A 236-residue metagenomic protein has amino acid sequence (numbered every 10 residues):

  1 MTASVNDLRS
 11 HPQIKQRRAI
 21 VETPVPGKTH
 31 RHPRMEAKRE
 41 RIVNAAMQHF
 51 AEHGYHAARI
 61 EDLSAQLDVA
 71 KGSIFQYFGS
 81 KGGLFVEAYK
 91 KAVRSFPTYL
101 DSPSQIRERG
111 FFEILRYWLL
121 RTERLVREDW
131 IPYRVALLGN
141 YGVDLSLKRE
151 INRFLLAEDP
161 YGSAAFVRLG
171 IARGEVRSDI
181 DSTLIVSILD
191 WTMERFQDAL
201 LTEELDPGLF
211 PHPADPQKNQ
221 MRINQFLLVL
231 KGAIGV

Functional and structural regions predicted by a protein language model:
M1-P26, R121-R124, A157-R173, I188-V236: C-terminal peripheral helix-coil segments that are non-catalytic and often amphipathic
R31, H56-A57, V176, I180: Short, charged helix-capping/linker segments at alpha-helix termini
M35, Y89, V93, L115 (+3 more regions): Amphipathic, non-transmembrane alpha-helical scaffold segments
K38-M47, L63, A88-A92, F96 (+1 more regions): Generic hydrophobic, amphipathic alpha-helix propensity
R41, H49-G83, E87: Helix-turn-helix
E52-H56, R107, D129, R173: Short coil/turn segments at alpha/beta junctions that flank glycine-rich nucleotide-binding fingerprints
E87, D101-I131, S182-L189, N219-I223: Hydrophobic alpha-helical connector segments
E123-A165, T183-V186, H212-D215: Short secondary-structure transition hinges
